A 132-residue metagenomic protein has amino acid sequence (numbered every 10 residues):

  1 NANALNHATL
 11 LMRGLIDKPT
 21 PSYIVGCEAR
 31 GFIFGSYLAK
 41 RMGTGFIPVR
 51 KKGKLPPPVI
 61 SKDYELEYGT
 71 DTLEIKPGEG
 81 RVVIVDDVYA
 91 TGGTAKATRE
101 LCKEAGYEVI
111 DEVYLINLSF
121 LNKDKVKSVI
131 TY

Functional and structural regions predicted by a protein language model:
N1-V85, Y89-Y132: PRPP-associated nucleotide enzymes
